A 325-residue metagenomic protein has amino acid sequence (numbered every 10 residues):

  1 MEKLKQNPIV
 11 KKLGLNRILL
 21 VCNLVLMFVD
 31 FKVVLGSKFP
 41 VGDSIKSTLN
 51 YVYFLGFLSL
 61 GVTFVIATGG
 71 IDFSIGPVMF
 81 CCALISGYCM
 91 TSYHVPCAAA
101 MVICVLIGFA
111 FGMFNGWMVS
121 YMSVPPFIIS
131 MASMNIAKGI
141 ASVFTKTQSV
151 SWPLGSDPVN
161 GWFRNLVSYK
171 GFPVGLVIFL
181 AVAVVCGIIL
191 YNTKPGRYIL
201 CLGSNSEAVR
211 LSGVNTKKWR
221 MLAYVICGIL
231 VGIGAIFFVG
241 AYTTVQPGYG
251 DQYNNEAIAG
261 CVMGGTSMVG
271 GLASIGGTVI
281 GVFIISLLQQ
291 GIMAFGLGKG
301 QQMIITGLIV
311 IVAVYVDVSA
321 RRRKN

Functional and structural regions predicted by a protein language model:
M1-V29, S204, L211-K218, I292-N325: Cytosolic-side transmembrane-helix boundaries in multi-pass membrane proteins
R17-C22, T48, L55-G56, P77-C81 (+7 more regions): Hydrophobic alpha-helical transmembrane segments
L19-K32, V62, N135-G139, I178-I188 (+4 more regions): Hydrophobic core segments of alpha-helical transmembrane domains in multi-pass membrane transport and ion-translocation
V25-S37, V41-Y93, M118-S123, G240 (+2 more regions): Single transmembrane alpha-helix segments in multi-pass membrane proteins
H94-M134, I280-G281: Alpha-helical transmembrane segments within multi-pass membrane transporters and channels
P96, A100-M101, A110-N115, V119 (+1 more regions): Helix-loop-helix "hairpin" substructures at the membrane interface of multi-pass membrane proteins
P126-N192, W219-L222, A241-G250, Q301: Transmembrane helix-bundle core of multi-pass membrane transporters and related energy-transducing complexes
V231, A241-G307: Transmembrane alpha-helical segments in multi-pass inner-membrane proteins
